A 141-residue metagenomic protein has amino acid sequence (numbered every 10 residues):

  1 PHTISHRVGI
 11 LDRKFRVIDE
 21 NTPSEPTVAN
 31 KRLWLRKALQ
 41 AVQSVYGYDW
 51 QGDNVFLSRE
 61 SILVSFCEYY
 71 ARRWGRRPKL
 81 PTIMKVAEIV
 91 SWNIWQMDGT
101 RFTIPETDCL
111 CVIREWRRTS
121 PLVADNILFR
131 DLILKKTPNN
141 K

Functional and structural regions predicted by a protein language model:
P1-K141: SAM-dependent methyltransferase catalytic region
